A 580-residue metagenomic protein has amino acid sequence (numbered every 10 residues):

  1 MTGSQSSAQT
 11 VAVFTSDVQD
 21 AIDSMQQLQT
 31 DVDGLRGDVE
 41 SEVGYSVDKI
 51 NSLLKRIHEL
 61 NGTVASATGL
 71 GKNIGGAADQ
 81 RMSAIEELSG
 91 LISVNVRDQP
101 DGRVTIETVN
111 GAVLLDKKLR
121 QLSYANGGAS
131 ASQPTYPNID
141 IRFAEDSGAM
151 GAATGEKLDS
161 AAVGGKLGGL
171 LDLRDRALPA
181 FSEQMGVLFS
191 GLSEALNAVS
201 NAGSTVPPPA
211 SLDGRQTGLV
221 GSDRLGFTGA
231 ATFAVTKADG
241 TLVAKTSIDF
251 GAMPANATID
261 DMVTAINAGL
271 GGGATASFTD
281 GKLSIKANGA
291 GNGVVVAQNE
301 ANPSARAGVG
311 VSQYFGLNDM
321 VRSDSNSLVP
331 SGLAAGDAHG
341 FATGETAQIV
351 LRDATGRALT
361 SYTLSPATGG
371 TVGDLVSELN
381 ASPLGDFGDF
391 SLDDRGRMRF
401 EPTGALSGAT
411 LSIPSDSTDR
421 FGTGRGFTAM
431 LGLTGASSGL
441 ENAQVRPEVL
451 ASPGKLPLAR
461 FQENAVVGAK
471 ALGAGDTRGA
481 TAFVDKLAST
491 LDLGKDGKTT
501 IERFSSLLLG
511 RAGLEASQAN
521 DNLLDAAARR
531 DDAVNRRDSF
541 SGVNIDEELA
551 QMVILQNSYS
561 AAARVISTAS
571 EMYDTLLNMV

Functional and structural regions predicted by a protein language model:
M1-V580: Structural signature of extracellular appendage/secretion-system components
